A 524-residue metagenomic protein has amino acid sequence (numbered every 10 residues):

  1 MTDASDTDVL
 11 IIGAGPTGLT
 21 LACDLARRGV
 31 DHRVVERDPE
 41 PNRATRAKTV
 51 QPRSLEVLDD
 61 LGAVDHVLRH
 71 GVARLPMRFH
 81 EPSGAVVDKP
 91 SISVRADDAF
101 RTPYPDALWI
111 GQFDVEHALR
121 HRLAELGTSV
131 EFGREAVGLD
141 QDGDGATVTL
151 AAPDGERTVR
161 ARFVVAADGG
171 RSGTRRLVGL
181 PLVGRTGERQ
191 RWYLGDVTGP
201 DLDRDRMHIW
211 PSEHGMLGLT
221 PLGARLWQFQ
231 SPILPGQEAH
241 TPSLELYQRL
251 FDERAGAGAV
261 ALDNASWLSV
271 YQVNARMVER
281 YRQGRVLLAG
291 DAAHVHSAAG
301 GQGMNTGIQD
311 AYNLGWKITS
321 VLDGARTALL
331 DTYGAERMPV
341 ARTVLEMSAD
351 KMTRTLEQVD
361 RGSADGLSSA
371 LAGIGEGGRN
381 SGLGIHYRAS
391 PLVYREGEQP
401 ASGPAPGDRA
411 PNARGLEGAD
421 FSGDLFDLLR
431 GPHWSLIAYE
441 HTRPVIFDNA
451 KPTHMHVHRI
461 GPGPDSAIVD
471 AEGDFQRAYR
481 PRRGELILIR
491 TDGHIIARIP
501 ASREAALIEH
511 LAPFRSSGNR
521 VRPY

Functional and structural regions predicted by a protein language model:
T2-D8, I12, R27-R28, R37 (+7 more regions): Helical substrate-recognition/capping region of FAD-dependent monooxygenase/halogenase enzymes
T7, D154-F163: Core beta-strand elements of the Rossmann-like FAD/NAD(P) dinucleotide-binding domain in flavoenzyme oxidoreductases
G18-L19: N-terminal Rossmann-fold NAD(P) dinucleotide-binding loop
A26-R46: Glycine-rich FAD pyrophosphate-binding loop
R46, Q51-A118, R122: Active-site-adjacent segment of FAD-dependent monooxygenases/related oxidoreductases
H70, P242-T306, V340, V344-M347: FAD/FMN-dependent oxidoreductases across multiple families
H121, F163, A167-V273: Conserved FAD-binding catalytic core of PHBH/FMO-like flavoproteins
F132-A146: A conserved short coil-to-beta-strand element within the FAD-binding core of flavoproteins
